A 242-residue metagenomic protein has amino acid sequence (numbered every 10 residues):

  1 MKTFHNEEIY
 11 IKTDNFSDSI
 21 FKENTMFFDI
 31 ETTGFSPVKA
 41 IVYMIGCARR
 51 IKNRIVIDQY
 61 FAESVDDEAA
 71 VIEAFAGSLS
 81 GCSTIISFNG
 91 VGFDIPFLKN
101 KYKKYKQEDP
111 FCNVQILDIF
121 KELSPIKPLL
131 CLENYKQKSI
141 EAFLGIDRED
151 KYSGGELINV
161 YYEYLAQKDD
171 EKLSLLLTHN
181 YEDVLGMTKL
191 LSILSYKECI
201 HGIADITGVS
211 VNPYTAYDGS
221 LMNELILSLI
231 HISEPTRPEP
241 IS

Functional and structural regions predicted by a protein language model:
M1-E23: N-terminal accessory regions of nucleic-acid-interacting proteins
N24-T33, N180: Two-metal-ion RNase H-like nuclease active-site motif
T32, S36-I51, V56-D58, A62: RNase H-like nuclease fold core
T32-G34, K121, R237: Short, glycine/acidic-enriched loop or turn micro-motifs at the edges of active sites
I55-S139: Conserved DEDDh/DEDDy metal-dependent 3′-5′ exonuclease domain
S139-D205: Acidic, Mg2+-coordinating catalytic module of metal-dependent nucleases/exonucleases that use a two-metal-ion mechanism
K197-L229, S233: Acidic catalytic cores of enzymes that act on phosphate-bearing nucleotides/polynucleotides
I230-S242: Single conserved hydrophobic/aromatic residue that forms the stacking wall/gate of nucleotide- or nucleobase-binding
